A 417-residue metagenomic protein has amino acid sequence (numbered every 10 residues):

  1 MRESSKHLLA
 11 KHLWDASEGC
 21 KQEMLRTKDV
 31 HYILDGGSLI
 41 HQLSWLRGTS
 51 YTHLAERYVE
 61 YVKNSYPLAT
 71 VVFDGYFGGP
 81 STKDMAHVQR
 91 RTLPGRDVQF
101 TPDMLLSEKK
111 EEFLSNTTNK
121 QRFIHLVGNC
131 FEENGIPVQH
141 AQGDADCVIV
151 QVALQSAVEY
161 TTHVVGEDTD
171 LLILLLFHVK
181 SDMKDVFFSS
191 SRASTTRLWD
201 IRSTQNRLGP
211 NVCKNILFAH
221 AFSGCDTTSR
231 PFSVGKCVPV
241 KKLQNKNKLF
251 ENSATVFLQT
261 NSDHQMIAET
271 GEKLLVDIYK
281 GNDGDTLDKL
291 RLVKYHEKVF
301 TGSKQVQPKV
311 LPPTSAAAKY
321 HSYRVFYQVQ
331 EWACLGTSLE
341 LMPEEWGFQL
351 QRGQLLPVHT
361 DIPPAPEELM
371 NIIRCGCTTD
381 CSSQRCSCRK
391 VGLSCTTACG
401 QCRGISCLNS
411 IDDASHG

Functional and structural regions predicted by a protein language model:
M1-K241, N245-G417: Noncatalytic, typically N-terminal accessory segments of nucleic acid-processing enzymes and closely related
